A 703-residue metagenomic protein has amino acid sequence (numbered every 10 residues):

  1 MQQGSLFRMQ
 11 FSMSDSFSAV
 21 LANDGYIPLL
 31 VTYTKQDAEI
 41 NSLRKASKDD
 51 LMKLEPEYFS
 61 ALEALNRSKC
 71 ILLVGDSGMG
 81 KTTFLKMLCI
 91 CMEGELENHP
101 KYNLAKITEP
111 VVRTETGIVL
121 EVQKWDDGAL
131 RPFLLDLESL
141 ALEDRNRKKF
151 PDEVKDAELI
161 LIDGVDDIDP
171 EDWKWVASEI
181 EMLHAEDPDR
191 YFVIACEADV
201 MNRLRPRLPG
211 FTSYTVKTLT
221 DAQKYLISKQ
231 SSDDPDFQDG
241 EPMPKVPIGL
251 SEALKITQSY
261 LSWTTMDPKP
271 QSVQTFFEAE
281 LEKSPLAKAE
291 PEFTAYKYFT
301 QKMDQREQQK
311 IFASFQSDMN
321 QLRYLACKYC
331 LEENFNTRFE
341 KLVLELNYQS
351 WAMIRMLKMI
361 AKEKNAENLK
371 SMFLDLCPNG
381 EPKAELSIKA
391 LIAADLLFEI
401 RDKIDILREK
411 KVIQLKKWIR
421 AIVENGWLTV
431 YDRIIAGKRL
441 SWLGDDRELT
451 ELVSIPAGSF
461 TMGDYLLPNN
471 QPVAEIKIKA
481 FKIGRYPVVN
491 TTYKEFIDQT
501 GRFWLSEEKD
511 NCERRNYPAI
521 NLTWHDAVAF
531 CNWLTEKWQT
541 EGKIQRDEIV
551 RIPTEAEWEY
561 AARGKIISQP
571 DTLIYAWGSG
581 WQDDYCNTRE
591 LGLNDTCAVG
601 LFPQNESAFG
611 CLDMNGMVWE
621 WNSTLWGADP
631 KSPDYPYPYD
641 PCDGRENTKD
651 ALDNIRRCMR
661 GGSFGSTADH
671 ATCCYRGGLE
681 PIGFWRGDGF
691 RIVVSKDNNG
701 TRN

Functional and structural regions predicted by a protein language model:
M1-A19, G426-W427, Y431, I435 (+1 more regions): GGW-centered surface loops in extracellular recognition modules
G4-A46: Charged, amphipathic alpha-helical linker segments immediately N-terminal to NTP-binding catalytic cores
K35-L286, F293, T300-R306, Q316-Q321: P-loop NTPase signaling cores
D37-K53, E143-E153, E307-Q308, M462-A480 (+4 more regions): Short, polar loop/linker segments at the starts of domains and inter-domain junctions
P247, S251, Q308-S314, M319-L449: Hydrophobic repeat-domain scaffold segments
R447-S506, R515-T535, N615-G616, I692 (+1 more regions): A short glycine-rich, aromatic-capped structural motif
T461, E508-E513, L522-Y675, R702: Functional-site microenvironments in short loops/helix caps that host divalent-cation chemistry
F684-G700: Short, structured beta-strand segments at or near domain termini in extracellular proteins/domains
